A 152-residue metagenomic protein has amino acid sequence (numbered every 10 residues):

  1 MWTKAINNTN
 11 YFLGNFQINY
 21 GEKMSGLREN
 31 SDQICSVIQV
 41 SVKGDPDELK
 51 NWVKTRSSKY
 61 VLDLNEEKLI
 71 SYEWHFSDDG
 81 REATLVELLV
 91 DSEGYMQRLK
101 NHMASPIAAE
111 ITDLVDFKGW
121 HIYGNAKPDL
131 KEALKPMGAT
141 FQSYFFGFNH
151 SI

Functional and structural regions predicted by a protein language model:
W2-A5, T9-A83, V90-N101, L114-I152: Short S/T/G/P-rich N-terminal loop/turn motif that feeds into the first structured element of a domain
M103-I107: A short, acidic, amphipathic alpha-helical segment used as a generic capping/interface helix at domain edges
E110-T112: Arginine/glycine-rich "motif VI" loop of SF2 helicases in the C-terminal RecA-like domain
